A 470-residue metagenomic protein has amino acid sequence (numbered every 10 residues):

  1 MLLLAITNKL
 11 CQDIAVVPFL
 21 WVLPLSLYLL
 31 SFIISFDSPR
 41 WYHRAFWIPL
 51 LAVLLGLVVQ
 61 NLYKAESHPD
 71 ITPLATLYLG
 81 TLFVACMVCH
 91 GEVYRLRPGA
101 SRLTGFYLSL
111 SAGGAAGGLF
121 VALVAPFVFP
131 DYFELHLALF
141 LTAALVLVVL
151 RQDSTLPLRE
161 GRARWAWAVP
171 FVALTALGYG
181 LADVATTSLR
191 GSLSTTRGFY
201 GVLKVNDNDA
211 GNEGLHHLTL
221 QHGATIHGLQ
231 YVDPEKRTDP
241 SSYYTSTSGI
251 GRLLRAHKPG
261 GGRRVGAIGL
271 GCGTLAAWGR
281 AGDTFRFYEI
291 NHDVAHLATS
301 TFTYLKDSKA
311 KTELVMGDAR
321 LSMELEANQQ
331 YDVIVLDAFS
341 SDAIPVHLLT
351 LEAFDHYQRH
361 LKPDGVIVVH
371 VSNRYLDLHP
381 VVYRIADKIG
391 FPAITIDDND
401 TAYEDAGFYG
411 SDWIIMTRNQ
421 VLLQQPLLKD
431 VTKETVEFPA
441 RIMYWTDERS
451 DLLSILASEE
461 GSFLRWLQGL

Functional and structural regions predicted by a protein language model:
M1-K433, D447-L470: Alpha-helical transmembrane segments of multi-pass membrane proteins
K433-P439: Extracellular/surface-exposed low-complexity segments
